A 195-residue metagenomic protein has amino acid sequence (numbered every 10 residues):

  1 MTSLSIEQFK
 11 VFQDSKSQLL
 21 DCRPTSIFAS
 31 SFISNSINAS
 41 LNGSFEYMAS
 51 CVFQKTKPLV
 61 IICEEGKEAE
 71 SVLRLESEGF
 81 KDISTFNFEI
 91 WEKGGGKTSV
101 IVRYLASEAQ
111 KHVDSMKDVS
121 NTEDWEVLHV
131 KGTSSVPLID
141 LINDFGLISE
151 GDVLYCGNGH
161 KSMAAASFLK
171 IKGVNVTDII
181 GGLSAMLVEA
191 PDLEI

Functional and structural regions predicted by a protein language model:
M1-F12: C-terminal accessory/connector segments of nucleic-acid motor ATPases
S17, T25-V153, G157-I195: Rhodanese-like catalytic fold shared by cysteine-dependent sulfurtransferases and DSP/PTP-type phosphatases
D21: N-terminal glycine-rich beta->alpha transition that marks the start or flank of a dinucleotide-binding site
